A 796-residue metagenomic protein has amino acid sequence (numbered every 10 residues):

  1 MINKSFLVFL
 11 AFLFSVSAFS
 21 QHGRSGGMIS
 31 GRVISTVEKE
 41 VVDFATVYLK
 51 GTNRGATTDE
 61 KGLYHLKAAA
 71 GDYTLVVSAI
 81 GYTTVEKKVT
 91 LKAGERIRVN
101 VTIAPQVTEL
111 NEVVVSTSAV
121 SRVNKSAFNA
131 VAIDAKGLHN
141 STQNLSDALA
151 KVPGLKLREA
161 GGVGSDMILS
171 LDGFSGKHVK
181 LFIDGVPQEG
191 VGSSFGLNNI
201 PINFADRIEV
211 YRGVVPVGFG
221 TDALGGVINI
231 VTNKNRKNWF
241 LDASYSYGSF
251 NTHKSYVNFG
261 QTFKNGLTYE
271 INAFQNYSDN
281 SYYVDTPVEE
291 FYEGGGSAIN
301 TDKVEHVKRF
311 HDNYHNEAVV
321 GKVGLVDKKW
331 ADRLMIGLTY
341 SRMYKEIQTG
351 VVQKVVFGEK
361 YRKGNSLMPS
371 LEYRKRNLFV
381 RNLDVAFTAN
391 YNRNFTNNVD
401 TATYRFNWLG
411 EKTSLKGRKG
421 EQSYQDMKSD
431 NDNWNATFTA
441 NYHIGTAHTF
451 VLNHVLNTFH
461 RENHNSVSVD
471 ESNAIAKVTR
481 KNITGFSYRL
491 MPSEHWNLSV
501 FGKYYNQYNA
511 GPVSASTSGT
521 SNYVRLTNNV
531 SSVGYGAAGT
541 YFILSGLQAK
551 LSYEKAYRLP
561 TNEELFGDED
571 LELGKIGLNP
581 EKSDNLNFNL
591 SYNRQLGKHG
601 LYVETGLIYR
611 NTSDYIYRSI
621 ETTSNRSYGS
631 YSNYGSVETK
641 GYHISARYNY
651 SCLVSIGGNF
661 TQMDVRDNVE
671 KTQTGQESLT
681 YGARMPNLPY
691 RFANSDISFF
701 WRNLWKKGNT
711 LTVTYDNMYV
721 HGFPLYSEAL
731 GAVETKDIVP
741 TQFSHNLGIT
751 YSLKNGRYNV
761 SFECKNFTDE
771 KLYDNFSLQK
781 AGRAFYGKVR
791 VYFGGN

Functional and structural regions predicted by a protein language model:
H22, R32-E38, A45-K50, S78-Y82 (+2 more regions): Short, acidic, small-residue-rich periplasmic hinge/interaction motif at the N-terminus of Gram-negative outer-membrane
H65-K67, V186-G213: Short acidic/polar hinge/loop motifs at secondary-structure boundaries that mediate gating or recognition
I97-T102, L145-A148, S165-S170, F182 (+5 more regions): N-terminal periplasmic accessory domains that precede and gate Gram-negative outer-membrane beta-barrel machines
S146-P187: Extracytoplasmic beta-strand/coil segments of soluble accessory domains associated with Gram-negative outer-membrane
K237, S246, T262-V352: Periplasmic-side early beta-strands and strand-to-turn transitions of outer-membrane beta-barrels
V320-M343, R362-G519, V524-R525, V530-S545 (+4 more regions): Face-selective signature of the C-terminal outer-membrane beta-barrel domain
F542, A549-E554, R558, E581-K640 (+2 more regions): Membrane-embedded beta-barrel scaffold of Gram-negative outer-membrane proteins
H599-S613, S630-P724: Gram-negative outer-membrane beta-barrel transporters
